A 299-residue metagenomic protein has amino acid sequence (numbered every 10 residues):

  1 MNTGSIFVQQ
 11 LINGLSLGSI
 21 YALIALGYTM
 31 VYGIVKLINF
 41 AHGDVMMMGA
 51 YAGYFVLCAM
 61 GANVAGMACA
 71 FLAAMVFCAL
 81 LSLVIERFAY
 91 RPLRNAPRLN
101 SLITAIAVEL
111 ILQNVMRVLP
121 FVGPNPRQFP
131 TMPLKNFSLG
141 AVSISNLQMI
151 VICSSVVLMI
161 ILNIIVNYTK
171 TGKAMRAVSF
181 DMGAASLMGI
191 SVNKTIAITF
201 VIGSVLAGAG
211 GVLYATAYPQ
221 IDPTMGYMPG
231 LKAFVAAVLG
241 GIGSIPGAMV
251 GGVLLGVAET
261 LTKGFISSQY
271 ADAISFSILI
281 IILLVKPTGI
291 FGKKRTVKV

Functional and structural regions predicted by a protein language model:
M1-I24, A52, V64-C69, A96-N100 (+4 more regions): Membrane-interfacial amphipathic/re-entrant helices at transmembrane-helix boundaries
I6, F180-L187, S191-K194, I266-V299: Cytosolic-side transmembrane-helix boundaries in multi-pass membrane proteins
I12, I34-V84, F88: Membrane-embedded helix boundary and interhelical linker motif in transport proteins
L17, S143-I221, I245-V250: Helix-loop-helix "hairpin" substructures at the membrane interface of multi-pass membrane proteins
G33-I38, L80-P124, I165-G172, A177 (+2 more regions): Short loop segments and helix-boundary regions at transmembrane helix junctions of multi-pass inner-membrane proteins
A62-V108, V250-G251, L255, K286-P287: Alpha-helical transmembrane segments within multi-pass membrane transporters and channels
M67-V76, F200-A207, L213-S277: Transmembrane alpha-helical segments in multi-pass inner-membrane proteins
P92-L93, R98-Y168, T195, P219 (+5 more regions): Transmembrane helix-bundle core of multi-pass membrane transporters and related energy-transducing complexes
